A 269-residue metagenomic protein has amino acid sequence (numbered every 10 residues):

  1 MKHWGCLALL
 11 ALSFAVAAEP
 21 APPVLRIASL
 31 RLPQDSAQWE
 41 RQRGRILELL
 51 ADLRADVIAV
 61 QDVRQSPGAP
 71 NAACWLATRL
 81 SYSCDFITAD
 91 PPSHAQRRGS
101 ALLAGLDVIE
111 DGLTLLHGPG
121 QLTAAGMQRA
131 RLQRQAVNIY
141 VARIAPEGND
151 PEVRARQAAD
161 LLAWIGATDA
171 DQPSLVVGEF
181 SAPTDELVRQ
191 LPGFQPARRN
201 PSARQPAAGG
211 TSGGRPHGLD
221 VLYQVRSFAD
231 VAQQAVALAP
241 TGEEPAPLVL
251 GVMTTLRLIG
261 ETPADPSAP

Functional and structural regions predicted by a protein language model:
G5-S13: Bacterial N-terminal signal peptides
V16-R79, P92-H94, I259-P269: N-terminal, active-site-proximal structural segment of metallo-dependent hydrolase catalytic domains
P23-A28, R97-G99, A124-G126, Q135 (+2 more regions): Residues that flank catalytic or metal-binding motifs in active/ligand-binding sites
R26-L32, I46-A69, L103, I139-A142 (+3 more regions): Active-site beta-strand/loop signature of hydrolases that rely on acidic residues for catalysis
Q38-R41, L115, N149-R154, G210-T211: Short, solvent-exposed loop/turn segments at secondary-structure boundaries
W39, V63-I144, Q234-L238: Structured beta-strand-rich core segments of catalytic domains in phosphoester-bond hydrolases
R43, A72, R154-L161: Charged helix-capping and loop-helix junction motifs
G166-L175, S181-P269: Metal-dependent phosphoester-hydrolase catalytic domains
